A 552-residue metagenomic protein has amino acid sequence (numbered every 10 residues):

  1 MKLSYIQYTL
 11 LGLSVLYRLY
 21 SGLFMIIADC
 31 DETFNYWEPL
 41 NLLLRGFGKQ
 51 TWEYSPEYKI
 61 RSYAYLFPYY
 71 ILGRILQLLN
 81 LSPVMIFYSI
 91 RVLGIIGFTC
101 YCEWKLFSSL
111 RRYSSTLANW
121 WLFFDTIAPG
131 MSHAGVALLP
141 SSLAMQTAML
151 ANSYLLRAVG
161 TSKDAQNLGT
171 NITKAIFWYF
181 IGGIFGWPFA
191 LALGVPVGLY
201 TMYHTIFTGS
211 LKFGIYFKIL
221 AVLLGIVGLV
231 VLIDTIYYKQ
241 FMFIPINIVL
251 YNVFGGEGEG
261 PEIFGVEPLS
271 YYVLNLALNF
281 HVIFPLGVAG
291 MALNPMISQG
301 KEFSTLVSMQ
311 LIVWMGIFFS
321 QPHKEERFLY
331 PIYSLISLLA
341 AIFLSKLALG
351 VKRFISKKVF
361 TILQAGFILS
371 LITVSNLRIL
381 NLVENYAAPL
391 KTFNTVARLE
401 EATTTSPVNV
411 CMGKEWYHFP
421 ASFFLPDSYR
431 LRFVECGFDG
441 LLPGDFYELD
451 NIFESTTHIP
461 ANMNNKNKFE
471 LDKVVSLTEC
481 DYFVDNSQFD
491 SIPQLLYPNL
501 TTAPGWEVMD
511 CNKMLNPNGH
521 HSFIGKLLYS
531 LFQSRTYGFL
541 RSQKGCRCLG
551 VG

Functional and structural regions predicted by a protein language model:
M1-S21, G214-I226: Start-transfer (signal-anchor) and selected internal transmembrane alpha helices of multi-pass inner/ER membrane
Q7-V15, G228, M296-S298, S308-I312 (+2 more regions): Signature aromatic-anchored transmembrane alpha helix within multi-pass, membrane-resident enzymes that catalyze glycan
D29-C30, H133-L143, E326: Short acidic/glycine- and proline-prone juxtamembrane loop motifs at membrane-interface regions of multi-pass membrane
W37-L43, S55-L81, V92, S142 (+2 more regions): Short hydrophobic/aromatic helix or loop-helix immediately within or flanking a transmembrane segment in polytopic
Y88-L117: Transmembrane-helix motifs of polytopic, lipid-linked glycan transferases
S153-G183, P188-V227, A292-S298, G350: Perimembrane helix-loop-helix junctions
G198-T201, L274-E302, K352: Hydrophobic, aromatic-rich transmembrane alpha-helices and their immediate juxtamembrane boundary segments
G350-Y482, N486, W506-M509, S530-C546: Membrane-embedded, lumen/periplasm-facing catalytic core of multi-pass transferases that use lipid-linked donors
